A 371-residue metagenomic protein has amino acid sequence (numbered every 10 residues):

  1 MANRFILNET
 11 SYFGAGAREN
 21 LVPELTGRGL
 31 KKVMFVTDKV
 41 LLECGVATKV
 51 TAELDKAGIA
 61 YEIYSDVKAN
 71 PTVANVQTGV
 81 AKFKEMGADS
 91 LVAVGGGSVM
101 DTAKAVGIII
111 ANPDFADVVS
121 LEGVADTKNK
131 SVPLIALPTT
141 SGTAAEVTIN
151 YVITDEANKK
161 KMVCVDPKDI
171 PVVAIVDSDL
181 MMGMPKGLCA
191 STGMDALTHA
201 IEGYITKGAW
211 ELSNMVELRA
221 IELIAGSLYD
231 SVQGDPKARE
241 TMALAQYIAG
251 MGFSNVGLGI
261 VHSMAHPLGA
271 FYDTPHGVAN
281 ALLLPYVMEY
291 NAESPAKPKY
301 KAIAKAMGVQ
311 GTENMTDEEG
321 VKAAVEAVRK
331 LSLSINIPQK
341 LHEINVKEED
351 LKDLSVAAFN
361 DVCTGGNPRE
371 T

Functional and structural regions predicted by a protein language model:
M1-Y64: An N-terminal, well-structured beta->alpha segment
R18-L21, E43-V46, V73, S98-A103 (+3 more regions): Short glycine/serine/threonine-rich phosphate/pyrophosphate-binding segments that cradle anionic phosphate groups
L42-F115, Y229-R239: N-terminal small/polar loop signature for handling phosphorylated ligands or for N-terminal nucleophile
A74-D179: Glycine/threonine-rich beta-strand-loop-alpha-helix active-site module that forms ligand/phosphate-binding
N150-V256: Carboxylate- and glycine-rich phosphate/diphosphate-binding segment that chelates Mg2+/Mn2+
V256-A323: C-terminal catalytic subdomain
A304-T371: C-terminal charged capping/lid subdomain of soluble metabolic enzymes
